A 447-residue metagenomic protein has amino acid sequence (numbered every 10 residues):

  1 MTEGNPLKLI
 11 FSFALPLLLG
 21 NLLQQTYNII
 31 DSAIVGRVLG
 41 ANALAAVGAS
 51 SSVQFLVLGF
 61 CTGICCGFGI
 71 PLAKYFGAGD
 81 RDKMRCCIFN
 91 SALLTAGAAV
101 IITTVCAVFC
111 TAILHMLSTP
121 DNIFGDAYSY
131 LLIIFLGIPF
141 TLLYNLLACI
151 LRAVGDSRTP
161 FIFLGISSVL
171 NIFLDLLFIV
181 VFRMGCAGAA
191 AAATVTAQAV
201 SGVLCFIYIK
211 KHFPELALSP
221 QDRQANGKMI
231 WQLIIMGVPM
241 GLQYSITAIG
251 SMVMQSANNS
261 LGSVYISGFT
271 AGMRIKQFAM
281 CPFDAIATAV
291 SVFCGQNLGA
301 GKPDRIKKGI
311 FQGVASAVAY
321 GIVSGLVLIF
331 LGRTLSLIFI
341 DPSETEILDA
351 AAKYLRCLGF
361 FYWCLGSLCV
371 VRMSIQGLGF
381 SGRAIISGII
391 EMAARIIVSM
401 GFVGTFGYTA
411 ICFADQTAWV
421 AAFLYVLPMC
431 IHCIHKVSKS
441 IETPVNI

Functional and structural regions predicted by a protein language model:
M1-A14, L72-G137, V181, C186-V238 (+2 more regions): Short alpha-helical transmembrane segments in multi-pass integral membrane proteins
E3, L7-T26, I30, V53-F60 (+7 more regions): Residue-level signal for short hydrophobic patches within transmembrane helices of multi-pass membrane transporters
S12-D31, I133, S167, A197-S201 (+3 more regions): Transmembrane helical elements of multi-pass membrane transporters/channels
N21-Q25, G59, A99, T103 (+14 more regions): Residue-level hotspots within the lipid-embedded alpha helices of multi-pass solute transporters
T26-A45, L114-D121, L177-C186, S245-R274 (+4 more regions): Helix-terminus/linker motif at the lipid-water interface of multi-pass membrane proteins
I29-S32, T104, A112, L146-I150 (+6 more regions): Alpha-helical transmembrane segments of multipass membrane proteins
L44-T104, T141-P160, G268-G332, L365-S387: Small-residue-rich hydrophobic transmembrane alpha-helices
C65, I134-R152, P160-S168, A189-C205 (+4 more regions): Short runs within selected transmembrane alpha-helices of multi-pass transporters and secretion channels
